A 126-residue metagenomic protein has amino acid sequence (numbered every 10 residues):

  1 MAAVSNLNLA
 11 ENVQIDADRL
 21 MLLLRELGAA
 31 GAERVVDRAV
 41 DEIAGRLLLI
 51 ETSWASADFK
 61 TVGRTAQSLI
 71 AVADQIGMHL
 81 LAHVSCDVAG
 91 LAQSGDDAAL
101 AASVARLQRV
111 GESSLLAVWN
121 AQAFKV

Functional and structural regions predicted by a protein language model:
M1-R64, S68-Q75, H79-V126: Two-component system phosphorelay core
